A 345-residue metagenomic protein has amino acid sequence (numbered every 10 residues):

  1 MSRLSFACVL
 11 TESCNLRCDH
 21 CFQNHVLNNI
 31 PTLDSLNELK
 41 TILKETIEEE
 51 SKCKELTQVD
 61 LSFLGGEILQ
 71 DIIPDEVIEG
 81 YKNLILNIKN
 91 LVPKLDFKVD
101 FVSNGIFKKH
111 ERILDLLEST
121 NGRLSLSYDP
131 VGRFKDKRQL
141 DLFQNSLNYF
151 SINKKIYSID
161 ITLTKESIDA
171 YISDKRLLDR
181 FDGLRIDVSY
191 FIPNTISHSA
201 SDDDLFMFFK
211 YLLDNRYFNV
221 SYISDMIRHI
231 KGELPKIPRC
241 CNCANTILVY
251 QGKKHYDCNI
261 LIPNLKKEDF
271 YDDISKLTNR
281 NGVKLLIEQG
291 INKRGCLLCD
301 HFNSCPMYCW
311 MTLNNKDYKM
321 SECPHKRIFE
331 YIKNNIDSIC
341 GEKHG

Functional and structural regions predicted by a protein language model:
S2-E38: Canonical Radical SAM [4Fe-4S] cluster-binding loop centered on the CxxxCxxC motif and its immediate flanking residues
S2-V9, S224-K231, N242-N245, R280-C296 (+1 more regions): Short, intrinsically disordered, charge-biased short linear motifs at domain edges
C8-E12, F22-H25, G65, S103 (+3 more regions): Glycine-rich, histidine-containing beta strand-loop boundary motifs that form or position
N15, I68, I106-F107, V131 (+5 more regions): Short, solvent-exposed loop/turn segments at secondary-structure junctions
C21, D71, Y308: Residues that scaffold the ATP/ADP-binding catalytic core of kinase and kinase-like folds
K40-L64, D71-P193, S197: Radical SAM/AdoMet-radical enzyme domain recognition
I192-N264, S304: A C-terminal junction/extension of Radical SAM enzymes
K254-H255, I260-G345: Flexible mid-to-C-terminal extensions adjoining Fe-S/redox cofactors in radical SAM and related proteins
